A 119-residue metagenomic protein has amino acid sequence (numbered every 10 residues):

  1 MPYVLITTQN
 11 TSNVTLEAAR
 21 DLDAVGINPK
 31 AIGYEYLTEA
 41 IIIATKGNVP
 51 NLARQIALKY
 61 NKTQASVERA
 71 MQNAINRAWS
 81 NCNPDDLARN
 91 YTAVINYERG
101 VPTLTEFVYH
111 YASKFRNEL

Functional and structural regions predicted by a protein language model:
P2-A53, R99-L119: Histone-fold modules and their flanking histone-like tails across chromatin and transcription assemblies
E35, E39-R54, L58-N61, R69-S80: Conserved nucleotidyltransferase catalytic core and NTase-mimicking acidic/glycine-rich helix/loop elements in nucleic
L58-Y60, R69-Q72, D85-L119: C-terminal engagement/docking regions of AAA+ P-loop ATPases
A65: Recognition helix of helix-turn-helix DNA-binding domains
